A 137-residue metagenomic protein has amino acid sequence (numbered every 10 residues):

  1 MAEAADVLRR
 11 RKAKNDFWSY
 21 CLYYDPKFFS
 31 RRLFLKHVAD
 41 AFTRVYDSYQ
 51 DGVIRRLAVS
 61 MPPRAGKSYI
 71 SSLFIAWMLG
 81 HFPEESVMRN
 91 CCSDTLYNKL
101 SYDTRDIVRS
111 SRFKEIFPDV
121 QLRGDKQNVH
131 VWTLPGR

Functional and structural regions predicted by a protein language model:
M1-R137: Phosphate/NTP-binding elements of NTP-utilizing enzymes
